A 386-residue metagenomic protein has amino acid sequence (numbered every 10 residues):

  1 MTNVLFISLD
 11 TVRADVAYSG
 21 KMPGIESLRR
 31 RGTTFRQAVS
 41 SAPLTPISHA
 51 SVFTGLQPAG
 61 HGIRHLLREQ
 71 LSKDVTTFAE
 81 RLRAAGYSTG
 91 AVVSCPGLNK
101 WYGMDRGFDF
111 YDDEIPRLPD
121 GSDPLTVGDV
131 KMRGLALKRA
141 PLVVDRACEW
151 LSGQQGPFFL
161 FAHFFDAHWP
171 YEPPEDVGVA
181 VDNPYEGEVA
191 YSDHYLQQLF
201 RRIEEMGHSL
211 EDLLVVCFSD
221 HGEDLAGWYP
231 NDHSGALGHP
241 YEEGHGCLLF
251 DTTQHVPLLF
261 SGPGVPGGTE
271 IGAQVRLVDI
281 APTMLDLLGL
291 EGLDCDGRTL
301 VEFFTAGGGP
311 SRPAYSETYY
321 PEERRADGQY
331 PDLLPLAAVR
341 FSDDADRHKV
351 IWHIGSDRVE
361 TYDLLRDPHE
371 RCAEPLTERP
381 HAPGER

Functional and structural regions predicted by a protein language model:
M1-R386: Catalytic domains that recognize anionic headgroups
